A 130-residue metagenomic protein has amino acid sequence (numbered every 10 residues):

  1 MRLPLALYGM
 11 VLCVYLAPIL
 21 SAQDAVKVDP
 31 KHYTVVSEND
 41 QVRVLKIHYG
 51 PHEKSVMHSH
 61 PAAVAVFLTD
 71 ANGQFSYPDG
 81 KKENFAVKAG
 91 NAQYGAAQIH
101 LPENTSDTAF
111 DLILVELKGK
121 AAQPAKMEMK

Functional and structural regions predicted by a protein language model:
A6-I19: Bacterial N-terminal signal peptides
D29-V56, P61-A65, V115: A short glycine-rich, His/Asp/Glu-containing loop-to-beta-strand
E38-Q41, D79-A97: Short acidic-glycine-tyrosine-enriched beta hairpin
H52-S55, N91-E103: Histidine-centered metal-chelating micro-motifs
H60-D79: Glycine- and acidic-residue-biased ligand/ion/polar-headgroup-sensing regions
D70, A97-K120: Ligand-binding loop in jelly-roll beta-barrel domains
G119-K130: Extracytoplasmic/periplasmic copper-protein system
